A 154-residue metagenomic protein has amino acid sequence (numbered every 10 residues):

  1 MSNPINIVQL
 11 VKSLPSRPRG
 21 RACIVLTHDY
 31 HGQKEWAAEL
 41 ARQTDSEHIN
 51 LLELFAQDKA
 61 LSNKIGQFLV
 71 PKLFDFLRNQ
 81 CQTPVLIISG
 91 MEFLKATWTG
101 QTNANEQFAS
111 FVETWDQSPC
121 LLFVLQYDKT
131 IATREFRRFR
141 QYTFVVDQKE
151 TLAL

Functional and structural regions predicted by a protein language model:
M1-T44, G100: Glycine-rich P-loop/Walker A and Walker A-like loops and their local beta1-loop-alpha1 context in P-loop NTPases
Q9-L14, V70-R78, A104-E113: A short, acidic, amphipathic alpha-helical segment used as a generic capping/interface helix at domain edges
S16-P18, L77-T83, V112-S118, V145: Conserved catalytic network of the ASCE P-loop NTPase/AAA+ motor domain
G20-I24, V85, C120-L122: Residue-level preference for the first positions of well-ordered beta-strands
L40-A56: Conserved catalytic segments around the Walker B and adjacent sensor/switch elements of P-loop NTPase domains
E53-L77: Short glycine-rich substrate-engagement loop in P-loop NTPases that contacts/grips substrate
G90: Walker B catalytic acidic pair
F93-L154: Replace "adjacent to P-loop NTPase cores in ATP/GTP-dependent enzymes" with "adjacent to NTP-binding cores
